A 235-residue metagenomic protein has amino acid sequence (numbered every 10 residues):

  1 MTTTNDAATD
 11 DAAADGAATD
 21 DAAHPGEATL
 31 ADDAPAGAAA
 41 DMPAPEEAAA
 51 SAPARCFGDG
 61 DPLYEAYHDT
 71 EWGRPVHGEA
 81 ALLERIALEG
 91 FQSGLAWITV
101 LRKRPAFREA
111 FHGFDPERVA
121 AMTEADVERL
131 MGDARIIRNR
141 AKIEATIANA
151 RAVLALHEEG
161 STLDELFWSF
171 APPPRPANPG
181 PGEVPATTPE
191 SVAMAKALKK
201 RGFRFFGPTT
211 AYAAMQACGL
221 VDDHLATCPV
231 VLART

Functional and structural regions predicted by a protein language model:
T2-D6, D10-D11, D15, D20-D21 (+1 more regions): HhH-family (HhH-GPD) DNA N-glycosylase catalytic core used in base-excision repair
